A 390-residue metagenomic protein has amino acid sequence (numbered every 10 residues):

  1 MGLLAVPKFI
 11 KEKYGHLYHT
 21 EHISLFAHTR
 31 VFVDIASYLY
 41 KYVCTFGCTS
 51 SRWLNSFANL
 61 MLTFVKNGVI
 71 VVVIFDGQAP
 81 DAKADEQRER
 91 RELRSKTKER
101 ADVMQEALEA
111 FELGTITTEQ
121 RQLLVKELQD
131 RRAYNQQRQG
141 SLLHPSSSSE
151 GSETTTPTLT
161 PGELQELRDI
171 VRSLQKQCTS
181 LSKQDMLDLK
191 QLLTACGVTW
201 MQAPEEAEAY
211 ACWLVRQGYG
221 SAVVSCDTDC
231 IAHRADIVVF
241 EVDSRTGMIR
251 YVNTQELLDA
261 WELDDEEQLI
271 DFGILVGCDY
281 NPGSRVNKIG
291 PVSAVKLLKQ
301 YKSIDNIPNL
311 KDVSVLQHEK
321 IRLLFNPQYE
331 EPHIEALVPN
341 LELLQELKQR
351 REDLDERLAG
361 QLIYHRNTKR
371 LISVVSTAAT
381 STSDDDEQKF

Functional and structural regions predicted by a protein language model:
G2-A5, E12-K13, F26-P204, Y210-L214 (+1 more regions): Noncatalytic, basic helical substrate-engagement surface that gates or grips nucleic-acid strands
I10-K11, Y18: N-terminal donor/sugar-recognition subdomains of glycan-related enzymes, prototypically the membrane-proximal stem
H16-A27, Y134, S149, Q255-F390: Non-catalytic nucleic-acid-binding/docking modules located in mid-to-C-terminal regions of nucleic-acid enzymes
E21, M61-L62, D229, S284: Beta-strand elements of modular eukaryotic interaction domains
Y42, K83-A84, H233-R234, R285 (+1 more regions): Intrinsically disordered, low-complexity regions enriched in proline, serine, glycine and charged residues
N67, A195, T199, Q217-G220 (+2 more regions): Short amphipathic alpha-helical interaction elements and helix-loop-helix interfaces that mediate dimerization
V215-S284: Long, highly charged, low-complexity intrinsically disordered interaction regions that mediate electrostatic DNA/RNA
